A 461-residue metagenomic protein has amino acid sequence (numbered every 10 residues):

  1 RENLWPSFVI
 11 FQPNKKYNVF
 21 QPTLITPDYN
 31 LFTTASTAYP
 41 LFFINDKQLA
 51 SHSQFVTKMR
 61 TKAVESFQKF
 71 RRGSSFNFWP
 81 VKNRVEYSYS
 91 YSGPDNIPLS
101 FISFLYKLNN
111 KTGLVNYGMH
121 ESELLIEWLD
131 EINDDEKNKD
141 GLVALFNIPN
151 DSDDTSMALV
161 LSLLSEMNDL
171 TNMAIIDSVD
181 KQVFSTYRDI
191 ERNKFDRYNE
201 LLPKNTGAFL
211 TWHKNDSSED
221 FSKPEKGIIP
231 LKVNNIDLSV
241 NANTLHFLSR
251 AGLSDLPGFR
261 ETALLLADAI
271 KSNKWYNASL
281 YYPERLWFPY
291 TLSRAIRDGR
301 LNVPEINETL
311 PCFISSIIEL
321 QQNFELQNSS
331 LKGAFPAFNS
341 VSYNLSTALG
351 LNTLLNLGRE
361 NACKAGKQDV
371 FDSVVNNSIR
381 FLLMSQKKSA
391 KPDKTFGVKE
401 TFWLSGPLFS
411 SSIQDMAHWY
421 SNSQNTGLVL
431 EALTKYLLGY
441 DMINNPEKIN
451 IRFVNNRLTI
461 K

Functional and structural regions predicted by a protein language model:
R1-K461: Preference for long, amphipathic alpha-helical scaffolds in soluble/luminal domains and all-alpha bundles
